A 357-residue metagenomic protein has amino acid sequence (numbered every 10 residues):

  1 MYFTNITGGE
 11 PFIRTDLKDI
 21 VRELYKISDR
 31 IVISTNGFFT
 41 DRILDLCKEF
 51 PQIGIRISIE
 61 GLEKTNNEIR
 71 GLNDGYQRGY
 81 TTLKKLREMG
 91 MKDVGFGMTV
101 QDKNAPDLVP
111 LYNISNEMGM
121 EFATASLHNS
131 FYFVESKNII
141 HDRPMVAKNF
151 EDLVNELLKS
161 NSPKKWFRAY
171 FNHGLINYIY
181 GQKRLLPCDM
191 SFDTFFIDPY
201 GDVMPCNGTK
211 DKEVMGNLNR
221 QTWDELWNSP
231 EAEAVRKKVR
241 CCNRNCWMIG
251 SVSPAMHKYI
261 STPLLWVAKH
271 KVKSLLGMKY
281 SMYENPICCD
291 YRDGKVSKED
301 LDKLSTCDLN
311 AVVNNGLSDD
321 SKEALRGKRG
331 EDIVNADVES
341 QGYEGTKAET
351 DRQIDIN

Functional and structural regions predicted by a protein language model:
M1-G61: Conserved SAM/AdoMet-binding glycine-rich loop
M1-T7, K237-N245, V272-S297: Short Fe-S-cluster ligation motifs
I6, S34, F96-G97, A125 (+1 more regions): Residue-level detector of family-conserved "landmark" positions at structurally sensitive sites
E23, I27-D29, E49, I53-E60 (+8 more regions): Radical SAM enzyme [4Fe-4S]-AdoMet core and its adjacent flexible, acidic and glycine-rich loops/tails across
L44, N67, W247: A short local structural element in Rossmann-fold oxidoreductases
N207, A255-I260: Short conserved micro-motifs at the rims of enzyme active sites and ligand-binding pockets
T209-S253: Membrane-interface junctions of multi-pass transporters
Y259-K269: Short cysteine/histidine-rich metal-coordination sites, predominantly Zn2+-binding motifs
